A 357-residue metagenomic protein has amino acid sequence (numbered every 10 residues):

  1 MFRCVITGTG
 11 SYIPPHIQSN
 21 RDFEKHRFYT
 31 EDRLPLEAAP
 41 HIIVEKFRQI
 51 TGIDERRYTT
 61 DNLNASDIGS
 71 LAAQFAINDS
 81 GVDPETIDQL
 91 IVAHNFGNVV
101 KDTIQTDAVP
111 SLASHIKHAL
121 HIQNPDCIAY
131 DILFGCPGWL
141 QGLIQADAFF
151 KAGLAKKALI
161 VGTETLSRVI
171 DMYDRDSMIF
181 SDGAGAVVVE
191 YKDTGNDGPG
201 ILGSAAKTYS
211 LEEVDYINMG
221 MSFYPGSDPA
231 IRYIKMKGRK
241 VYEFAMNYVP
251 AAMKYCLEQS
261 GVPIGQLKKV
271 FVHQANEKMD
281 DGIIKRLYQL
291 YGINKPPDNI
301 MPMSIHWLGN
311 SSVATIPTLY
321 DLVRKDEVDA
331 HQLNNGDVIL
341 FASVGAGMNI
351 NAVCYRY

Functional and structural regions predicted by a protein language model:
M1-N62, Y173-N247, A251, V344 (+1 more regions): Condensing-enzyme catalytic core mediating Claisen C-C bond formation in acyl metabolism
I6, N62-L133, I264-D281: Conserved beta-ketoacyl condensing-enzyme motif
P40-S66, V99-K157, R286-T318: Conserved catalytic cysteine-centered active-site region of acyl-thioester-dependent Claisen-condensing enzymes
A72-D88, A252-K268, N294, V323-Q332: Phosphate/pyrophosphate-binding loops at sites that engage ATP/ADP/AMP, CoA/4′-phosphopantetheine, polyphosphate
A93-V99, L133-G138, G162-S167, K207-T208 (+2 more regions): Acidic, glycine-rich active-site loops and adjacent beta-strand->loop/helix elements that engage anionic groups
K151-G185: Flexible, glycine-rich active-site loops centered on histidine and acidic residues that chelate a metal or position
A230-I305: A contiguous, well-structured pocket-lining segment that forms one wall/lid of small-molecule binding clefts in soluble
D321-A342, M348-Y357: Catalytic phosphate/nucleotide-handling subdomain of diverse soluble enzymes
